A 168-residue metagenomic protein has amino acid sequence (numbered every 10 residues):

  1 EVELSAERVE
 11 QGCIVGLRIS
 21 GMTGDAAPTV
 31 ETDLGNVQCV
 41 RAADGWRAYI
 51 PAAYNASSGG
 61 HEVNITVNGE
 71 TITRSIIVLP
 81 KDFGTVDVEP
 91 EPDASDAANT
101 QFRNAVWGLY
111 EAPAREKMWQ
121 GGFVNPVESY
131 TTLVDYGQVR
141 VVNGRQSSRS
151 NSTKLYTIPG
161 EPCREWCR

Functional and structural regions predicted by a protein language model:
E1-S75, P80: Cationic-aromatic interfacial patches
S75-R168: Surface-exposed, glycine-biased beta-strand/turn segments
